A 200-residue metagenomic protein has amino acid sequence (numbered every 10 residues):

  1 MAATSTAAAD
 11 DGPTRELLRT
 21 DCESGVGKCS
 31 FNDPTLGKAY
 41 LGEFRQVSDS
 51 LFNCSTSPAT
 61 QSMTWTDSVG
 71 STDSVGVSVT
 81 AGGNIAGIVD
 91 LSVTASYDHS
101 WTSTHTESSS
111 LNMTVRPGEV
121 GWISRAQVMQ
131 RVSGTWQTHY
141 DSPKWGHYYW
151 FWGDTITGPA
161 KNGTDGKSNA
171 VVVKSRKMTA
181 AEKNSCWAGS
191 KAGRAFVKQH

Functional and structural regions predicted by a protein language model:
M1-D10: Secretory targeting and sorting signals
A9-T72, T138-S175, A180, N184-C186 (+1 more regions): Deployable pore-forming modules of oligomeric membrane-permeabilizing proteins
S57-E119: Membrane-insertion modules used to breach or fuse lipid bilayers
S100-T157: Membrane pore-forming effector domains from diverse proteins
